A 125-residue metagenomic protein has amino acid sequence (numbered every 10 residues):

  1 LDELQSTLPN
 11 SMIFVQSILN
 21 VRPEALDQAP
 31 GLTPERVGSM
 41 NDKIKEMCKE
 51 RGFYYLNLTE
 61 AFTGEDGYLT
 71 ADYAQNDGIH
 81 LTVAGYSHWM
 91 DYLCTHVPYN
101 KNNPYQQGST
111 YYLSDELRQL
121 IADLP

Functional and structural regions predicted by a protein language model:
L1-D2, N41: Generic structural signal for well-ordered alpha-helices, preferentially at hydrophobic/aromatic core positions
E3-T7, H96: A generic secondary-structure signal
L8-M12: A short helix->loop->beta-strand "cap" motif at the edges of active sites that frequently abuts
Q16-S17: Alpha/beta-hydrolase-fold catalytic nucleophile elbow
N20-L124: Catalytic His-Asp segment of secreted/periplasmic serine-dependent ester chemistry enzymes
